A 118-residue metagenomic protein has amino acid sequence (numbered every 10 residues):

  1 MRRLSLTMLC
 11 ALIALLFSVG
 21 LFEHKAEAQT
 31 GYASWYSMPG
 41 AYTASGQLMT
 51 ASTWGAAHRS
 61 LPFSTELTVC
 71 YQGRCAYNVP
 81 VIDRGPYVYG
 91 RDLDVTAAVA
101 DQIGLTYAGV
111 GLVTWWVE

Functional and structural regions predicted by a protein language model:
R2-C10, F17-E118: Secreted/periplasmic proteins
